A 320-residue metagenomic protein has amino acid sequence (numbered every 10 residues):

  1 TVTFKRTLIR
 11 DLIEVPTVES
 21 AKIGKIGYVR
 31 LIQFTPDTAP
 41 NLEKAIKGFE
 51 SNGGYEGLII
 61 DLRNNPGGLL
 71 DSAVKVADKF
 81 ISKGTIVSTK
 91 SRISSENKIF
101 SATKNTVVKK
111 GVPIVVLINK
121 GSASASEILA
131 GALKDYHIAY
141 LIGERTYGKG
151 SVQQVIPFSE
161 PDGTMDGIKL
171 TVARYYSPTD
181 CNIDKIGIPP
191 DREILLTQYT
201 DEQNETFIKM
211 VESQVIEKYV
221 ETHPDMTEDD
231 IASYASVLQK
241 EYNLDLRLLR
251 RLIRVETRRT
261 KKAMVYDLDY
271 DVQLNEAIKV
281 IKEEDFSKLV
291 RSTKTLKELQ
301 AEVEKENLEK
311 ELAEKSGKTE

Functional and structural regions predicted by a protein language model:
T1-P157: Cleft-lining beta-strand/loop regions that shape enzyme active-site pockets
V29, I168-L170, I183-D184: Short hydrophobic-aromatic micro-motifs
V108-K109, D162-T164: A structural signal for short secondary-structure junctions
G150, P157-G163, S177-P178, P190-E193: Beta-strand-rich C-terminal secretin pore/gate domain of Gram-negative outer-membrane secretion/extrusion channels
F158, T164-R174, V255: Short acidic, Pro/Gly- and aromatic-enriched capping/linker segments at domain boundaries
R174-E320: Conserved functional hotspot residues or short segments at active or partner-binding sites across diverse domains
